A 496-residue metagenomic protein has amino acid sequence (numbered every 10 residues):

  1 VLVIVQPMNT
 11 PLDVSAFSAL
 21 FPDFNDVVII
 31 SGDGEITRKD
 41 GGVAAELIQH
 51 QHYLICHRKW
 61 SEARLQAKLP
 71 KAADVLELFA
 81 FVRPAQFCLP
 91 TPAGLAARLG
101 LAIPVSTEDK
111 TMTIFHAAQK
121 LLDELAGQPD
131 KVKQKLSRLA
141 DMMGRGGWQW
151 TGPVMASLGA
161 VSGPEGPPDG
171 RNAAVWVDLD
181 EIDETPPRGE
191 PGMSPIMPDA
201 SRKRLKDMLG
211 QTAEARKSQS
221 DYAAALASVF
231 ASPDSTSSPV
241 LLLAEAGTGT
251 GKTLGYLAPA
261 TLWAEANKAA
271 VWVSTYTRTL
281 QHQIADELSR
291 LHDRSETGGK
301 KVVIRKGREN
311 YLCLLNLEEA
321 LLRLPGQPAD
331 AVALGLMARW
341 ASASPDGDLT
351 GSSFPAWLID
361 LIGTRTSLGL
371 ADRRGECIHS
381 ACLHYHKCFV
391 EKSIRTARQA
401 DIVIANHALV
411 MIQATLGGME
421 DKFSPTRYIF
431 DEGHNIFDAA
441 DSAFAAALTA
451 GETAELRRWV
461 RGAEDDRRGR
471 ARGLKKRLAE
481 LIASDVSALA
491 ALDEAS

Functional and structural regions predicted by a protein language model:
L2-E62, Q66-F79: Conserved RNase H-like, two-metal-ion catalytic cores of nucleic-acid enzymes
T91-S162: Acidic, Mg2+-coordinating catalytic module of metal-dependent nucleases/exonucleases that use a two-metal-ion mechanism
P191-A244: Conserved pre-motif I regulatory segment
P191-K206, A269-A270, T275-D401, R458-S496: A substrate-engagement module of RecA-like helicase motors
A227-A231, T253-N267, E287-L291: Walker A/P-loop NTP-binding motif
S235-P259: Walker A/P-loop
H384-I394, A405-S424: Conserved RecA-like ASCE ATPase "motif II neighborhood" in helicase/translocase motors
F423-T449: SF2 helicase catalytic motif II
